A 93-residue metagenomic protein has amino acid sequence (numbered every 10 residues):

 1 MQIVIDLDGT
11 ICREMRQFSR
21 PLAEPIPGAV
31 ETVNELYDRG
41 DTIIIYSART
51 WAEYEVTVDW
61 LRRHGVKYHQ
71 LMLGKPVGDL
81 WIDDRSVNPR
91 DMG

Functional and structural regions predicted by a protein language model:
M1-G93: HAD-like aspartate-dependent phosphatase fold
